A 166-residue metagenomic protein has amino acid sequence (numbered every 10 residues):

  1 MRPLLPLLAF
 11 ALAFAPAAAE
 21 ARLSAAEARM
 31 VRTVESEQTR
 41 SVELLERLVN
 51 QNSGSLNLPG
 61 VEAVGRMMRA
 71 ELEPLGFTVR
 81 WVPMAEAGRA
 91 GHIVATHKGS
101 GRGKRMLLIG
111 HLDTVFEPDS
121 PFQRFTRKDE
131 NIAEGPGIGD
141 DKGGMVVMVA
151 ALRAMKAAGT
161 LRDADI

Functional and structural regions predicted by a protein language model:
M1-L4, D163: Positively charged n-region of N-terminal signal peptides that target proteins for export
L5-A15: Bacterial N-terminal signal peptides
P16-A21: Signal peptide processing junction and immediate N-terminal pro/mature segment of secreted/exported proteins
R22-I138, A154-D163: Acidic/His- and Gly-rich active-site-bordering loop/insert found across diverse amide/peptide-bond hydrolases
G137-L152: Active-site alpha-helical elements of protease catalytic centers
